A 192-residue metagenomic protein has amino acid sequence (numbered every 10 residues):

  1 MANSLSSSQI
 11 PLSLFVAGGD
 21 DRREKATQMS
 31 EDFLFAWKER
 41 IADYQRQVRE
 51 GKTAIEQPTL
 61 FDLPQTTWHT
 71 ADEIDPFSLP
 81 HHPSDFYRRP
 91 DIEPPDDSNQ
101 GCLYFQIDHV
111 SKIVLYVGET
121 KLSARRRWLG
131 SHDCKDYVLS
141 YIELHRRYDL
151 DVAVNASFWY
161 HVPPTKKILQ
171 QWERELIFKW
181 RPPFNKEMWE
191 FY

Functional and structural regions predicted by a protein language model:
A2-L122, K167: GIY-YIG nuclease catalytic motif and its immediate N-terminal context
E39, R126, G130, Q171-R174 (+1 more regions): Charged/polar, solvent-exposed surface patches and flexible loops
R46-T53, L129, D133, F178-R181: Generic surface-pattern signal
R49, G118, S140, W172 (+1 more regions): Generic alpha-helix signal with a bias toward terminal, lower-confidence helices and secondary-structure junctions
E73-P76, I92, H109, C134-Y137 (+2 more regions): Short linear motifs in intrinsically disordered/low-complexity regions
P94-D96, K121-I168: Conserved short loop/helix modules at catalytic or binding sites in compact beta-alpha or helix-hairpin-helix contexts
N155-Y192: Structure-specific nucleic-acid interaction/processing domains
